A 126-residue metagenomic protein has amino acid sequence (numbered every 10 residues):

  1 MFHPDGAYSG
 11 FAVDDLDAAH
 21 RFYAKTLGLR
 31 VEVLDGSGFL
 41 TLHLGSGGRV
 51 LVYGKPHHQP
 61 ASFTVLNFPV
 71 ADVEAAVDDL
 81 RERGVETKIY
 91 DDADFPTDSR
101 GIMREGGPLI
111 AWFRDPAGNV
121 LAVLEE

Functional and structural regions predicted by a protein language model:
M1-F2, F68, V77-E126: Vicinal oxygen chelate
M1-H20, F63-L66, L124-E126: N-terminal beta-strand motif that seeds the catalytic metal site of vicinal oxygen chelate
G10, S37-F39, I110: A short, glycine- and basic residue-enriched loop/turn that sits immediately adjacent to a domain's principal
D17-R30: Amphipathic alpha-helical segments
A18-A19, S37, A75: Short Gly/charged-rich anion-binding patches and loops
F22, E74-D79: Short amphipathic alpha-helices within nucleic acid-binding modules
R30-T64, V70-A71, K88, G106 (+1 more regions): Conserved short beta-strand elements that form part of the metal-binding/catalytic scaffold of enzyme active sites
